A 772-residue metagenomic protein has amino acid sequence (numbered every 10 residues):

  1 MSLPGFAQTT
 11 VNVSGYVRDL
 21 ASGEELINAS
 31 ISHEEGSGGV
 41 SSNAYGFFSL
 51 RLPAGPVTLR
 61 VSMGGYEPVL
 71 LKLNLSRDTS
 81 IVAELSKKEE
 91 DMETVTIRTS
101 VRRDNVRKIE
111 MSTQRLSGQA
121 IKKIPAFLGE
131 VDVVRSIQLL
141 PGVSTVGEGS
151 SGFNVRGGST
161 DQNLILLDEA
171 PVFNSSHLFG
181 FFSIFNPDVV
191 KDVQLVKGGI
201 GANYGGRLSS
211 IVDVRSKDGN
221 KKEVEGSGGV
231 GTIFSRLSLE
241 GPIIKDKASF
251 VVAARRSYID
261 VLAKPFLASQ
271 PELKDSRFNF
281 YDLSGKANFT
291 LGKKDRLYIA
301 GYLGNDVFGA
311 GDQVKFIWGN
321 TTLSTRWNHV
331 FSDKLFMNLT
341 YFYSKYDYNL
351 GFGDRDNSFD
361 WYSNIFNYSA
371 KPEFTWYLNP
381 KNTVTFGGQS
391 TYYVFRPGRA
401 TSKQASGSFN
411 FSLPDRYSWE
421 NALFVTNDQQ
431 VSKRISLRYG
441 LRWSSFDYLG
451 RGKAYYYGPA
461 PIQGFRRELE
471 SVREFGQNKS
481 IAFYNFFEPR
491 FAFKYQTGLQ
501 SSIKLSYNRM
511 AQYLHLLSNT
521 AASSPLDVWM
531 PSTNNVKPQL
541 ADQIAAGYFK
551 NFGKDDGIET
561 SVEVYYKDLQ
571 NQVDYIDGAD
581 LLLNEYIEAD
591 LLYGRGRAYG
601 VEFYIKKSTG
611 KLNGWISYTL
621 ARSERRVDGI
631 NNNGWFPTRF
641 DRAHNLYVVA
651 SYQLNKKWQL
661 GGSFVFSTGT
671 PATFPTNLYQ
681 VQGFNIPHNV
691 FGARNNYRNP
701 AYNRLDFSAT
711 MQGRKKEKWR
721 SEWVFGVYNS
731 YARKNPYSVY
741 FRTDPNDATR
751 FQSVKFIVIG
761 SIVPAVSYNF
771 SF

Functional and structural regions predicted by a protein language model:
Y16-S22, N28-E34, S62-Y66, S76-P125 (+5 more regions): Short, acidic, small-residue-rich periplasmic hinge/interaction motif at the N-terminus of Gram-negative outer-membrane
E67, R98-R103, R107-N163, L167-I200 (+2 more regions): Periplasmic N-terminal accessory/gating domains of Gram-negative outer-membrane beta-barrel systems
I233-R256, Q270-V307, K315-L339, Y343 (+4 more regions): Transmembrane beta-barrel wall of Gram-negative outer-membrane proteins
D347, V394-A405, D447, G452-E470 (+5 more regions): Surface-exposed extracellular loop regions of Gram-negative outer-membrane beta-barrel proteins, predominantly
N367-K371, S412, E420-A422, P531-K537 (+4 more regions): Outer membrane beta-barrel strand-and-loop segments of large Gram-negative receptors, especially TonB-dependent
S390-Q500, I630: Signature of Gram-negative outer-membrane beta-barrel scaffolds
A511, K657, F666-N685, Y702-D706 (+1 more regions): C-terminal beta-signal and adjacent terminal beta-strands/loops of Gram-negative outer-membrane beta-barrel proteins
Y565-D568, I587-T676: Gram-negative outer-membrane beta-barrel transporters
